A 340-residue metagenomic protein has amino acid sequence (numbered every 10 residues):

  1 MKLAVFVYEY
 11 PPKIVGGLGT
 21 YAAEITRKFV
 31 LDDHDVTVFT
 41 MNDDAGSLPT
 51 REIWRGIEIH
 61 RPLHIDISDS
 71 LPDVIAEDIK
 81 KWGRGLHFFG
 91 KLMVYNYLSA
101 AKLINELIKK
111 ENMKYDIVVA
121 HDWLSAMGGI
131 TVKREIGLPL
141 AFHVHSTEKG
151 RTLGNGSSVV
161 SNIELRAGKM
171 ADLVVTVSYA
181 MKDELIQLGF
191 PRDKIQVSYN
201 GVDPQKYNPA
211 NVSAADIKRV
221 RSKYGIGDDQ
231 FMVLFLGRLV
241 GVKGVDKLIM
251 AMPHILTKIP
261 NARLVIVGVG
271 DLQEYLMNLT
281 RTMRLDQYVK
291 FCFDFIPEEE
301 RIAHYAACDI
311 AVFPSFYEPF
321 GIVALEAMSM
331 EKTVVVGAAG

Functional and structural regions predicted by a protein language model:
T37-N112: A conserved catalytic-core segment of Leloir-type glycosyltransferases
I136-A141, K149-M170: Nucleotide-sugar donor phosphate/pyrophosphate-binding loop at the beta->alpha transition of glycosyltransferases
A180, G201, F295: Carbohydrate-associated surface elements
G227-K243, I249-M252: Conserved donor-binding/catalytic core segment of Leloir-type glycosyltransferases
V267, E274-F295: Nucleotide-activated donor-binding/catalytic signature segment of Leloir-type glycosyltransferases, i.e., the conserved
A303-C308: Short alpha-helical donor nucleotide-sugar binding micro-motif in glycosyltransferases
F316: Aromatic "clamp/platform" in nucleotide-sugar-dependent glycosyltransferases that forms part of the donor/acceptor
T333-V336: Short hydrophobic beta-strand element within catalytic cores of glycosyltransferases and related nucleotide-activated
